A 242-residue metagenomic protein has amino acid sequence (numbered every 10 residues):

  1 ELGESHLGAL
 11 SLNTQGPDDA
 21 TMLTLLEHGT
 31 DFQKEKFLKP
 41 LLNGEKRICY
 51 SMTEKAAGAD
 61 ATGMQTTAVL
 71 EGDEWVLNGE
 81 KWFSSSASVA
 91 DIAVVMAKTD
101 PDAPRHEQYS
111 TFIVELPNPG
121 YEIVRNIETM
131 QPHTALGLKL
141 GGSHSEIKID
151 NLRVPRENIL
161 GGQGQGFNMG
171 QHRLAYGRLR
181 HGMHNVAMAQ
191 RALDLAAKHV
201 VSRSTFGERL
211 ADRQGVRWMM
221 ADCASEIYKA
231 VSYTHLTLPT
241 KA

Functional and structural regions predicted by a protein language model:
L2-S11: A short glycine/serine-rich beta->alpha loop
S5, A196-R203: A short secondary-structure junction motif
L10-F32, G58: N-terminal glycine-rich flavin-associated loop
L12, Q33-D194, K198, E208: FAD-binding core of flavoproteins
M22-G29, T67, R178-H181, A221: Short, well-ordered beta-strand elements within core beta-sheets of diverse protein domains
R209-C223: A beta-strand-loop signature enriched in Asp, Gly, Thr, and Trp that corresponds to the sialidase/neuraminidase Asp-box
T234-T240: Conserved small/polar residues in nucleotide/adenosyl-binding loops
